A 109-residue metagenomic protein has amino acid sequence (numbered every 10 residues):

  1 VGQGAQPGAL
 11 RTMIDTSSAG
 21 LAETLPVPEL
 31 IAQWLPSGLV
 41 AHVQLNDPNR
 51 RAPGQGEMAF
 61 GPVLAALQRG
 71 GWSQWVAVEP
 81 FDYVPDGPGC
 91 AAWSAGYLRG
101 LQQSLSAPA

Functional and structural regions predicted by a protein language model:
G2-A109: Histidine-acidic metal/acid-base catalytic patches
